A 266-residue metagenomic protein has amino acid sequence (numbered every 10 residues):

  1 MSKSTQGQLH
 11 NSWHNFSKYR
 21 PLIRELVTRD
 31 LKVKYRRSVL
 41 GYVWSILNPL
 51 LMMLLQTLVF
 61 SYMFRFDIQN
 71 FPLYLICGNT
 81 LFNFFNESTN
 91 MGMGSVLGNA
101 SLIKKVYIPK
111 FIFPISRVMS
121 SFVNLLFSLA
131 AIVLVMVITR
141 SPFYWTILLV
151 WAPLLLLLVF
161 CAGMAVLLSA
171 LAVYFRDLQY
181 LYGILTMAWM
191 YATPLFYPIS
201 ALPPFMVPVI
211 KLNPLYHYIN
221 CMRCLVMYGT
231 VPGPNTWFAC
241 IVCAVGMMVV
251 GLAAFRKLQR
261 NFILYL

Functional and structural regions predicted by a protein language model:
M1-L266: Hydrophobic transmembrane alpha-helices and immediately adjacent juxtamembrane helices of multi-pass inner-membrane
